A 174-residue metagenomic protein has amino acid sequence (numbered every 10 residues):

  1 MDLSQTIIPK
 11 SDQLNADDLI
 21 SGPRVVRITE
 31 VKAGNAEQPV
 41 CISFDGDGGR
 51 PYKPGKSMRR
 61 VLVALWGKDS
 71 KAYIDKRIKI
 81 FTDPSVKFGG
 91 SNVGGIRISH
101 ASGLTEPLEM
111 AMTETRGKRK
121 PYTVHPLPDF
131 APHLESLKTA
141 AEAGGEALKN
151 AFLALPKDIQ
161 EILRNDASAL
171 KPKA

Functional and structural regions predicted by a protein language model:
M1-I20: OB/S1-fold single-stranded nucleic-acid-binding modules and their adjacent gly/ser/pro-rich low-complexity linkers
L19-A64: Short, contiguous, well-structured surface segments enriched in hydrophobic/aromatic residues
P23, E37, Y73-R77, V93: Short connector loops at helix/strand junctions that flank enzyme active sites, especially segments positioning acidic
G48-K53, E106-P107, K120: Short, surface-exposed beta-strand/loop "edge" segments at domain boundaries and coil↔beta transitions
A64-K79: Short nucleic-acid-contacting surface segments enriched for D/E, G, S/T with interspersed K/R
V86-L108: OB-fold/S1-family single-stranded nucleic acid-binding modules
A111-A174: Interfaces that engage single-stranded nucleic acids at replication/repair/recombination sites
